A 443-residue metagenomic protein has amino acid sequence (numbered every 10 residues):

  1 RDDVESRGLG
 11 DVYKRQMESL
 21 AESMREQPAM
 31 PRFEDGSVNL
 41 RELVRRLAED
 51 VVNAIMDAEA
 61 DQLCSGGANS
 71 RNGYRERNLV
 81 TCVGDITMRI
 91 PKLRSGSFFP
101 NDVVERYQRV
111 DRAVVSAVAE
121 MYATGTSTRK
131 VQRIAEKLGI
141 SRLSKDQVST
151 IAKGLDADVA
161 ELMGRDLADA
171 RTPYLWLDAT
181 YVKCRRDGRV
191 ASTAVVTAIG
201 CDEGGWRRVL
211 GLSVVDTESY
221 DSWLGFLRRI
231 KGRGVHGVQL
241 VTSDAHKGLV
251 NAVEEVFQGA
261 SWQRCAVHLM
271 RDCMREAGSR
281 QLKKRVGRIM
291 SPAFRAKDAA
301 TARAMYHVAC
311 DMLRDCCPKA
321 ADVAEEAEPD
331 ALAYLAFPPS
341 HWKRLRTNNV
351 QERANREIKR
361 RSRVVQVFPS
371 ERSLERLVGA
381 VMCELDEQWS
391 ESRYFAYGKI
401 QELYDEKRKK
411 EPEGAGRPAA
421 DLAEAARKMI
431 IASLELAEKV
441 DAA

Functional and structural regions predicted by a protein language model:
R1-Y13: Single conserved hydrophobic/aromatic residue that forms the stacking wall/gate of nucleotide- or nucleobase-binding
D11-E105, K183: Short, conserved DNA-binding cores of transcription-related domains
Q16-A29, D35, P292-A443: Acidic/histidine-rich catalytic cores and adjacent linkers of DNA breakage/strand-transfer/modification proteins
R89-R94, D102-Q108, A113, K137 (+6 more regions): RNase H-like nuclease fold core
V114-G125: Short, amphipathic alpha-helical "recognition" segments used to contact nucleic acids or chromatin
G125-A135: Short, charged amphipathic recognition helices of the HTH superfamily and cognate SANT/SANTA-like modules
L240-K247, A252-I289: Conserved beta-strand -> loop -> alpha-helix junction used to position metal-binding or nucleic-acid-contacting
